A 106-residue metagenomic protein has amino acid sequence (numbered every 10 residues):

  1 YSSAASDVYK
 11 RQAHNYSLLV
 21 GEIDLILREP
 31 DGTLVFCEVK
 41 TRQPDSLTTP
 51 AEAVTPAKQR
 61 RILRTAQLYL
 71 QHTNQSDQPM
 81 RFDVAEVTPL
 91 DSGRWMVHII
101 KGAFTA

Functional and structural regions predicted by a protein language model:
Y1-A5, Y9: Single conserved hydrophobic/aromatic residue that forms the stacking wall/gate of nucleotide- or nucleobase-binding
A4, I62, F82: Residue-level signal for inorganic ion chemistry
K10-H14: A short linear hydrophobic-aromatic micro-motif
L19-G21, G93: Short acidic/glycine-enriched loop/turn segments that link adjacent beta-strands
G21, T33-V35, D83, H98: Protein kinase-like catalytic core scaffold
I23-S46, V54, I62: Conserved catalytic cores of phosphodiester-cleaving nucleases, focusing on short active-site segments
S46-Q75: Mid-chain, well-packed structural core segment of small domains
H72-A106: Domain-level recognition of nuclease-like catalytic cores that cleave nucleotide substrates
